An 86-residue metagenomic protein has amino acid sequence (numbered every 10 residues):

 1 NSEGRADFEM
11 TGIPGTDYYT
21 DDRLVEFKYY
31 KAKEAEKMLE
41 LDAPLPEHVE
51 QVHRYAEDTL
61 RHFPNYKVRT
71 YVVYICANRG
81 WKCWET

Functional and structural regions predicted by a protein language model:
N1-T86: Structural signature of nuclease core domains in nucleic-acid processing machines
